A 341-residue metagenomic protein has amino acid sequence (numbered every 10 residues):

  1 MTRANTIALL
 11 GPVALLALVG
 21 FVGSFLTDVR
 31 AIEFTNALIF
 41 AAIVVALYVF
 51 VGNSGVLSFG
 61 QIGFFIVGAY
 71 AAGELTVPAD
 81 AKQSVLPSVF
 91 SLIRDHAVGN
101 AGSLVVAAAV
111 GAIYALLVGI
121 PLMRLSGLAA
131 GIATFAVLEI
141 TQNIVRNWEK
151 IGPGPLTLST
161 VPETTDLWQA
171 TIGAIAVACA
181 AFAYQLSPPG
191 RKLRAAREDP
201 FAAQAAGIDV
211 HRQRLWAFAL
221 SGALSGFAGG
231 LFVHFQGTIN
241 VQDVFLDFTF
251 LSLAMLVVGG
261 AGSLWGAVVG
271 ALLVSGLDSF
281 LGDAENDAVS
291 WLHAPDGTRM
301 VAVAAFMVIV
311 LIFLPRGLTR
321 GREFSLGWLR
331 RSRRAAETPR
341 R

Functional and structural regions predicted by a protein language model:
M1-R341: Transmembrane alpha-helices and adjacent helix-loop boundaries
